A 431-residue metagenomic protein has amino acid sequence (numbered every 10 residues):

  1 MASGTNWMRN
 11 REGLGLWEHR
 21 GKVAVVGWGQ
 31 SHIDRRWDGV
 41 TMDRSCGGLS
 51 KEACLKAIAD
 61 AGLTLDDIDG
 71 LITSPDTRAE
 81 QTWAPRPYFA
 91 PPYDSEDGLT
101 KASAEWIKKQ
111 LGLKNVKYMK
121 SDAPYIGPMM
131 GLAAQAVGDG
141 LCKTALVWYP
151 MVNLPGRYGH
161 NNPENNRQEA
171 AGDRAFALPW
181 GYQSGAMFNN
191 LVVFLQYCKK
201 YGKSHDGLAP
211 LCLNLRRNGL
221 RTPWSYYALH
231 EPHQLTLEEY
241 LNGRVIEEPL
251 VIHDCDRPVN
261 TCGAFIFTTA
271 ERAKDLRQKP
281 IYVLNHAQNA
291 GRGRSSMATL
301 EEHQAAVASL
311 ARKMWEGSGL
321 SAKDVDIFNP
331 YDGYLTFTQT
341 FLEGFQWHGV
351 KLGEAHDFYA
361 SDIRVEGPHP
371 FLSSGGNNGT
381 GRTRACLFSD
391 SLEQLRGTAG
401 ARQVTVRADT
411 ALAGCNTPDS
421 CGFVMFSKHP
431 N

Functional and structural regions predicted by a protein language model:
A2-G47, K56, K200, A209-L213 (+7 more regions): Condensing-enzyme catalytic core mediating Claisen C-C bond formation in acyl metabolism
A2-L132, A136, V193-G207, N214 (+5 more regions): Conserved active-site "lid/cap" helical segment
H19, A79-A145, V152-N189, H230-C255 (+3 more regions): Conserved catalytic cysteine-centered active-site region of acyl-thioester-dependent Claisen-condensing enzymes
W37-D38, W83-P85, G131, G156-N162 (+5 more regions): Short acidic, glycine/serine/threonine-rich loops at helix termini
G62, E301-Q339, G344-H348, G375-T380: Extended C-terminal subregions enriched in glycine
L65-P75, K117-D122, A145-P150, D206-N214 (+5 more regions): Beta-strand segments within the central parallel beta-sheet cores of soluble alpha/beta enzyme folds
R78-P87, S295-T299, D332-H356, D419-M425: Short glycine/threonine-rich loop-to-helix capping motif typified by GTGT followed within a few residues by an Asp-Pro
K120-M151, M187-W224, F265-E271, G379-G400: Active-site-proximal alpha-helical scaffold in enzymes
